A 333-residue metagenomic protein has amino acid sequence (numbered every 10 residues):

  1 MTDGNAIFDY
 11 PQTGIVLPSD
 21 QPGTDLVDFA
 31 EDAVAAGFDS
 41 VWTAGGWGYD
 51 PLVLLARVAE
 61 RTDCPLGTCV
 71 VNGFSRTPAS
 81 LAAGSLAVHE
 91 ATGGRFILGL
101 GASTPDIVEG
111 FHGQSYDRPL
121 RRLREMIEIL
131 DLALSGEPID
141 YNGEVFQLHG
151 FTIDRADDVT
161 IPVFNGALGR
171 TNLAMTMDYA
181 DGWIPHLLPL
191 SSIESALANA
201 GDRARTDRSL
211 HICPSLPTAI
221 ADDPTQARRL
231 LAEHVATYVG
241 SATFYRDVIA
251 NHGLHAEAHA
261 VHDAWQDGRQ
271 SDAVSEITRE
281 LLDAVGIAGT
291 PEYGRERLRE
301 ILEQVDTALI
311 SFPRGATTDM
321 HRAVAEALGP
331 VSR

Functional and structural regions predicted by a protein language model:
T2-R333: Active-site-adjacent structural elements that line small-molecule/cofactor binding pockets in enzymes
